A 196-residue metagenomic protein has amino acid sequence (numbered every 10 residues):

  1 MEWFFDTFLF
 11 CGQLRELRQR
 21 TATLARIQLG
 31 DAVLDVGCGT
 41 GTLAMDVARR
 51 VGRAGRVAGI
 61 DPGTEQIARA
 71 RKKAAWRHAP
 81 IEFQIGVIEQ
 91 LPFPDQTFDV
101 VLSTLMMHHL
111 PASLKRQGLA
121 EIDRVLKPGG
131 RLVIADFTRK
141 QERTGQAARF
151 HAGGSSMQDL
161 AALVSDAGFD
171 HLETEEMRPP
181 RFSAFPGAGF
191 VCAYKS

Functional and structural regions predicted by a protein language model:
M1-R26, T42, R69: Conserved class I S-adenosyl-L-methionine
C11, R15, R131-A188, C192: C-terminal alpha-helical "lid/dimerization" subdomain adjacent to the S-adenosyl-L-methionine
T23-Q28, R50, L91: Glycine-rich helix-loop-beta junction characteristic of Rossmann-like nucleotide cofactor-binding loops
L34-V36, T40-Q90: Class I SAM-dependent methyltransferase SAM/SAH-binding core
R53-A54, L126-R131: Short glycine-dipeptide loop
E89-V100: A short acidic, Gly/Pro-enriched loop at the edge of an enzyme's catalytic core that lines a small-molecule cofactor
V100-S113: A short SAM/SAH-binding and catalytic strip from SAM-dependent methyltransferases
R116-P128: A short glycine-rich, Lys/Arg-flanked "PGG" loop and its adjoining helix->strand segment in the class I
